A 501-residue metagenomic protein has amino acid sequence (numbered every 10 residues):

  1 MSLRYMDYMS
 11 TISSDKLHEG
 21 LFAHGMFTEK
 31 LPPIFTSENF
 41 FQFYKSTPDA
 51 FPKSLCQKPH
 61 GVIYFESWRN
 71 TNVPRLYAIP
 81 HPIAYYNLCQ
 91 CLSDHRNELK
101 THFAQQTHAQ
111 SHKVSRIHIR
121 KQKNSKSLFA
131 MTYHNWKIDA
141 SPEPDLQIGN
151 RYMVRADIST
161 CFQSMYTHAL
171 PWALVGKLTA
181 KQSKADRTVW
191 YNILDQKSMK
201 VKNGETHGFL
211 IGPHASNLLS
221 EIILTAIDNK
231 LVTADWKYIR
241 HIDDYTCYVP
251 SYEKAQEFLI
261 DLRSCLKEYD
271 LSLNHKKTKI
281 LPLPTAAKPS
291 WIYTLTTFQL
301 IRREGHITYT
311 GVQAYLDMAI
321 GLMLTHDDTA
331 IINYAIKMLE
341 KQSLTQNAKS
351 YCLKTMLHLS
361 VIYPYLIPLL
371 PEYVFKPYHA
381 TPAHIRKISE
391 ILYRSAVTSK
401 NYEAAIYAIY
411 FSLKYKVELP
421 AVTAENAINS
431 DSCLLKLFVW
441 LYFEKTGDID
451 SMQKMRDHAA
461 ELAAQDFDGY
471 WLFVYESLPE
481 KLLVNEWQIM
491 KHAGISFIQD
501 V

Functional and structural regions predicted by a protein language model:
M1-T188, I193-I211: Conserved two-metal-ion catalytic palm core of "right-hand" nucleic acid polymerases, unifying RNA-dependent RNA
S2-Y8, I12-S14, H81, Y166 (+6 more regions): General structural signal for secondary-structure boundaries
Y64, A140, L224-T225, L266: Intrinsically disordered, low-complexity segments enriched in polar/charged residues with Gly/Pro, especially when
L76, P80, K237-Y238, S272: Short, surface-exposed helix-loop/turn micro-motifs enriched in polar/charged residues
L88-L99, A173-L174, I227-L231, L262-L266 (+1 more regions): Hydrophobic, Leu/Ile/Phe/Ala-enriched alpha-helical segments that form helix-helix packing faces
Q106, P171-A180, I227, R263-C265 (+2 more regions): Generic alpha-helical propensity signal that fires on short helical segments and nearby coil/disordered stretches
P144-H241, C247-L259, E304-V501: Conserved polymerase palm-domain catalytic core
Y252-T310, A314, M318: Polymerase palm active-site segment centered on the conserved acidic dipeptide of motif C
